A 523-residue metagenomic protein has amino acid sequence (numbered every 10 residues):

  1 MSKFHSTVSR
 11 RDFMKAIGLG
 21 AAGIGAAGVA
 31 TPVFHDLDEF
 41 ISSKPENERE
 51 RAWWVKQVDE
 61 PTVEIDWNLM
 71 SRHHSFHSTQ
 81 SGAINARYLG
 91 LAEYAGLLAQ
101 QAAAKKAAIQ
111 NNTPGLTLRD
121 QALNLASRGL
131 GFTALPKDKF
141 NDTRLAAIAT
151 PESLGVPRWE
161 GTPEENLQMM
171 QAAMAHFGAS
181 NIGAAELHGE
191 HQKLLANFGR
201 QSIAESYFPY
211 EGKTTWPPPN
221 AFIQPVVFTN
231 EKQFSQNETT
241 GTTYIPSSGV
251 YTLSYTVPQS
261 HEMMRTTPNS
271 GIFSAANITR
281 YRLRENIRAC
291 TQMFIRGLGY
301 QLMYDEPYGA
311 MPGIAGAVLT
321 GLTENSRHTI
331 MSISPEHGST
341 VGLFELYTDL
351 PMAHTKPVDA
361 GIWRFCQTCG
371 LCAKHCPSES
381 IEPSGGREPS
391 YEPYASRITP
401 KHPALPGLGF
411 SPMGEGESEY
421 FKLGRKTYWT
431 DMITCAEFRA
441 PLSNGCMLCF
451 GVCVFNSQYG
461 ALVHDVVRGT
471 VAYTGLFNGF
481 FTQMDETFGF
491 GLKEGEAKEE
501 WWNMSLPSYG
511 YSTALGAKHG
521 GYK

Functional and structural regions predicted by a protein language model:
M1, I295, I381, Y522-K523: Generic low-polarity alpha-helical segments
S2-A21: N-terminal secretory signal peptides and thylakoid transit peptides that target proteins across membranes
S2-S6, T31-D66, R387-K523: Flanking helices and flexible, charged tails adjoining ferredoxin-like Fe-S electron-transfer domains in multi-subunit
S6, W159, P163, R280-R284: Aromatic-acidic/polar surface patches that form glycan- and anion
R10, G20-H261, N269: Non-catalytic, usually N-terminal nucleic-acid engagement modules in DNA/RNA processing proteins
M14, G18, Q171, Q292 (+1 more regions): Short, well-ordered alpha-helical packing segments
A22-A26, Y300, Q458, L462: A generic secondary-structure boundary signal that marks alpha-helix termini
F177-F455, A472: Catalytic cores of enzyme domains
